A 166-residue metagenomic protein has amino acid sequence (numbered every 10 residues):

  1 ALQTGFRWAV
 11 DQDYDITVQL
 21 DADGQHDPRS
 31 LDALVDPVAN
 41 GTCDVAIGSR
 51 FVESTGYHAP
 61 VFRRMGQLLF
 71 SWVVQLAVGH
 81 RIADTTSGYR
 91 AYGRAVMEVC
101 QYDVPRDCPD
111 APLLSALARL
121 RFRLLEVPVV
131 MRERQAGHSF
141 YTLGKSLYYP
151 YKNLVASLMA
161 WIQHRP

Functional and structural regions predicted by a protein language model:
A1-Q12, I16, P28-D107, R134-V155: Acceptor/aglycone-binding surface of glycosyltransferases and processive sugar-polymer synthases
G24-Q25: Acidic metal-phosphate-binding loop of nucleotide-sugar-dependent transferases
N40, R121, K152-P166: Terminal low-complexity segments of carbohydrate-biosynthetic enzymes
H80-R81, Y102-P105, S115-R132: Catalytic donor-sugar/metal-binding loop of nucleotide-sugar-dependent glycosyltransferases
P112: Cell-envelope/extracellular polymer assembly enzymes that use nucleotide-activated donors
